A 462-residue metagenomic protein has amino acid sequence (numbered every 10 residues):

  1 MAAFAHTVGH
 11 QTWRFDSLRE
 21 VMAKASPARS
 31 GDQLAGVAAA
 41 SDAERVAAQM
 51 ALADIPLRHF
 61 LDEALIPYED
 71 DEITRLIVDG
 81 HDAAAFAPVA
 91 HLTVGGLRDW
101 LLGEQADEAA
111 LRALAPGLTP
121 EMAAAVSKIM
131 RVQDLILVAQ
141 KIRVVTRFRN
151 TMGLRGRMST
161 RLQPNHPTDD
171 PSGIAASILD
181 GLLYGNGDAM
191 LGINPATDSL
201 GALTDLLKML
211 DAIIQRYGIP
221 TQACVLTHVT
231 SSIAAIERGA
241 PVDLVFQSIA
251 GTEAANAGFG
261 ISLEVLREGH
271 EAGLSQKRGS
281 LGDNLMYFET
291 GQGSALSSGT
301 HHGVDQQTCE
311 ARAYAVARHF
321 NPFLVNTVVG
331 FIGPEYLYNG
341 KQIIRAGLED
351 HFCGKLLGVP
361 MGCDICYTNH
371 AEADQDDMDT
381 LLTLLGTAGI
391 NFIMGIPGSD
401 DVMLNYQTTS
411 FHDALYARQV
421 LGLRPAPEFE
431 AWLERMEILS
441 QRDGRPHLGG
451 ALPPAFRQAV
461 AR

Functional and structural regions predicted by a protein language model:
M1-A175, L183, M190-R462: Anaerobic metallocofactor- and corrinoid-dependent redox/one-carbon enzyme cores, especially those from methanogenesis
